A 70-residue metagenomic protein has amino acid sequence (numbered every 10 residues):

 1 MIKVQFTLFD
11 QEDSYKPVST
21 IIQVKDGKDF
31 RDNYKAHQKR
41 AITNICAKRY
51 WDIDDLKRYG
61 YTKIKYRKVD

Functional and structural regions predicted by a protein language model:
M1-K3, D26-G27, H37, A41 (+1 more regions): Generic alpha-helical hydrophobic packing signal
I2-N33: N-terminal acidic leader/helix
Y15-I21, N33-K35, T43, I64 (+1 more regions): Generic detector of ordered, mature protein regions
P17, G27, K35-K39, R49-D52: Short amphipathic alpha-helical segments that mediate assembly, nucleic-acid/protein binding, or membrane association
K39-D70: Short, mixed-charge low-complexity intrinsically disordered segments
